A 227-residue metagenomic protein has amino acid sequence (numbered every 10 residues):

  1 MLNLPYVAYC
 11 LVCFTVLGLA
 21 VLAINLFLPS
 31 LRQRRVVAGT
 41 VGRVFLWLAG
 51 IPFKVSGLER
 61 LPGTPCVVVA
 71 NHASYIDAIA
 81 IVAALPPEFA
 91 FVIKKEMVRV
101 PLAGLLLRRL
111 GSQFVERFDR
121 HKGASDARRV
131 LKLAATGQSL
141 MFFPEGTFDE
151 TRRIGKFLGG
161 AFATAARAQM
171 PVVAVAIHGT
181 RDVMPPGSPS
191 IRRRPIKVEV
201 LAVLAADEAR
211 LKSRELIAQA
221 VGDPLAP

Functional and structural regions predicted by a protein language model:
M1-K54: N-terminal membrane-anchoring alpha-helices
L17-Q33, L48-A49, P62-R120: Catalytic core of membrane glycerolipid acyltransferases/transacylases, capturing the structured, soluble-facing
W47-S56, G123-A124, T180-D182: Short gly/ser/thr-rich secondary-structure transition/capping motifs
P52, A90, Q113, S139 (+1 more regions): Residue-level detector of anion-binding/catalytic polar loops
V55, V68, F91-V92, V198-V200: Generic preference for hydrophobic
G57-L61: Glycine-rich helix-loop-beta junction characteristic of Rossmann-like nucleotide cofactor-binding loops
A124-P227: Non-catalytic C-terminal accessory region of glycerolipid acyltransferases and related lyso-lipid remodeling enzymes
